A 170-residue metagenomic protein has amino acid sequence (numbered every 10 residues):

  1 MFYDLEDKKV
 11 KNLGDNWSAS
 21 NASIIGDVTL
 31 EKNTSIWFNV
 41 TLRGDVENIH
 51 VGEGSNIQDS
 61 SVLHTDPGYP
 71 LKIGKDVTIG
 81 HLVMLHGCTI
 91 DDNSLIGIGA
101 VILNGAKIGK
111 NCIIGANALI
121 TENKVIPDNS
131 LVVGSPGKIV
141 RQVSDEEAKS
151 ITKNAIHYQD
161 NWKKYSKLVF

Functional and structural regions predicted by a protein language model:
M1-V10, D15, Y69-L71, K75-I79 (+2 more regions): C-terminal segments of enzyme domains that contribute to small-molecule binding surfaces
G14, A19-S20, I25-G26, E31-K32 (+15 more regions): Left-handed beta-helix
I49: A short, polar/charged loop-to-alpha-helix boundary motif
